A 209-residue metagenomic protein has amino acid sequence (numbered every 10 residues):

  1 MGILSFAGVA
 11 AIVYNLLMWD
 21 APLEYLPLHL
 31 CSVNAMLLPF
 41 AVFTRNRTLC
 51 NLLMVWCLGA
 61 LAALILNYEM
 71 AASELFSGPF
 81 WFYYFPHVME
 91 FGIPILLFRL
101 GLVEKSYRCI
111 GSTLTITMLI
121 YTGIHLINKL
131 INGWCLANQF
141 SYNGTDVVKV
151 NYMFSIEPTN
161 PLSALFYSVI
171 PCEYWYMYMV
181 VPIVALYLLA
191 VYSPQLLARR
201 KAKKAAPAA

Functional and structural regions predicted by a protein language model:
M1-V42: A glycine-rich, hydrophobic loop/mini-helix early in the fold
L4-N15, W56-E69, T117-L126: Aromatic-anchored segments of alpha-helical transmembrane domains
L16-Y25, T44-R47, Y68-F82: Membrane-interface helix caps and helix-loop-helix hairpins in membrane proteins
P27-L37, L53, L66, W81-G92: Membrane-embedded alpha-helical segments of multi-pass membrane proteins, especially the transmembrane helices
L37-L38, M89-C109, T122: Alpha-helical transmembrane segments in multipass membrane proteins, preferentially the mid-helix core
F40-R45, L96-E104, L189-R199: Structural signal for the C-terminal ends of transmembrane alpha-helices and the immediately following loop
I110-T115, C135-L188: Membrane-interface transmembrane-helix boundary segments in multi-pass integral membrane proteins
K201-A209: Short, charged juxtamembrane terminal tails flanking transmembrane helices
